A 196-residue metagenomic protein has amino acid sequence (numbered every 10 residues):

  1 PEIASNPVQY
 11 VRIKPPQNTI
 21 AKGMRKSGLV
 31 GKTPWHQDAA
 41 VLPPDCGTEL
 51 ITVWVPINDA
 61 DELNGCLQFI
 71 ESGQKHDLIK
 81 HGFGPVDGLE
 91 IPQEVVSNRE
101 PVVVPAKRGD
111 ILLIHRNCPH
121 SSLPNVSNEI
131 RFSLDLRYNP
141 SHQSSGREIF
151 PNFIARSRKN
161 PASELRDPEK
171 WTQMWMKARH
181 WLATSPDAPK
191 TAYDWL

Functional and structural regions predicted by a protein language model:
P1-L67: Conserved double-stranded beta-helix
V11, D38-A40, G73, N117 (+1 more regions): Anionic group-transfer/hydrolysis microenvironments
P16, A40, C46-G47, P56 (+5 more regions): Short capping/connector residues at structural and topological boundaries
P16, A60-P119: Double-stranded beta-helix
K26, G31, G84-N98, E148-A155: Short, surface-exposed loop/helix-turn segments at secondary-structure junctions that function as lids/hinges flanking
Q37-A40, V55, N98-E100, C118-S121: Glycine-rich, charged/polar anion/phosphate-binding loops that engage phosphate groups from diverse ligands
A39-L50, R99-E100, A106, E129-I130: A short beta-loop-beta micro-motif enriched in histidine and acidic residues
F83-P85, I111-L113, C118-L196: Non-heme Fe(II)/2-oxoglutarate
